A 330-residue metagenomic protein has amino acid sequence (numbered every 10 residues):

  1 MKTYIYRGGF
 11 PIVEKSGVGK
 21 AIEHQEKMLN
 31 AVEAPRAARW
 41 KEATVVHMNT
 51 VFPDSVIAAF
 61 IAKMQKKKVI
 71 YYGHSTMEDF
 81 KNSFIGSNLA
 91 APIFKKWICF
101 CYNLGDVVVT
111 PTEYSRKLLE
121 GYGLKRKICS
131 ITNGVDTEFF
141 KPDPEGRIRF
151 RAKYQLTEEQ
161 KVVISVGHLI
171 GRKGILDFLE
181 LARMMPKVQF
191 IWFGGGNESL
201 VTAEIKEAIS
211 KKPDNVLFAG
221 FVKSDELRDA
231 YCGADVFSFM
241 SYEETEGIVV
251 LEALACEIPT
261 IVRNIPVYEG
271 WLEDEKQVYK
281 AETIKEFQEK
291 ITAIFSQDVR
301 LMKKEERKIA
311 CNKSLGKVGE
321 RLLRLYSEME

Functional and structural regions predicted by a protein language model:
G9, V166, Q189-E204: Glycosyltransferase donor-sugar binding loop
M64, A90-V108: Membrane-proximal helix-turn-helix segments that form the acceptor-binding/catalytic region of lipid-linked
T157-K173, L179-R183, I191: Conserved donor-binding/catalytic core segment of Leloir-type glycosyltransferases
T202-D225: Nucleotide-activated donor-binding/catalytic signature segment of Leloir-type glycosyltransferases, i.e., the conserved
F221-V222, D229-A234: Short alpha-helical donor nucleotide-sugar binding micro-motif in glycosyltransferases
Y242: Aromatic "clamp/platform" in nucleotide-sugar-dependent glycosyltransferases that forms part of the donor/acceptor
P259-V262: Short hydrophobic beta-strand element within catalytic cores of glycosyltransferases and related nucleotide-activated
D274-K285, A293-D298: Conserved acidic donor-binding segment of nucleotide-sugar-dependent glycosyltransferases
